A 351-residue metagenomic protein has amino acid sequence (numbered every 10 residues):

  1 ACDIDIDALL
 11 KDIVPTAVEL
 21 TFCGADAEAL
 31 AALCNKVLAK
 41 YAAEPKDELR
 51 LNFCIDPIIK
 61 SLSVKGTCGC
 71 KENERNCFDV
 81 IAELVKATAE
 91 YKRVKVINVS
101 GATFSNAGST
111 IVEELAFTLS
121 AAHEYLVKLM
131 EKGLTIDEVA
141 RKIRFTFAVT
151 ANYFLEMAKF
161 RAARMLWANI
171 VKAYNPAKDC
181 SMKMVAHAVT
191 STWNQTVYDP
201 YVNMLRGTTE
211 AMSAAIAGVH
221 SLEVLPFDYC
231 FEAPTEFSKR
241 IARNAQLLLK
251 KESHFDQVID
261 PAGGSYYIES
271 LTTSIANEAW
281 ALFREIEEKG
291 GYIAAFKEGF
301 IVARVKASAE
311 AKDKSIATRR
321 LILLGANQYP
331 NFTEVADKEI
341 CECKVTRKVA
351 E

Functional and structural regions predicted by a protein language model:
A1, A25-A27, I58-K60, A102-F104 (+8 more regions): Short, glycine-/Ser/Thr-/acidic-enriched flexible segments
A1-T150, K183-H187, S221, L225: Catalytic alpha/beta active-site cores
A42-A43, W167, A217, A245 (+2 more regions): Conserved, mostly hydrophobic/aromatic
V85, A89-L126, T208-A279: Mobile "lid/hinge" segments at catalytic clefts and subdomain interfaces of large enzymes
K95-V96, E131-K142, A173-M184, S221 (+2 more regions): Flexible, glycine/charged-enriched surface loops at secondary-structure junctions
S109-L115, T150-A162, S191-M204, E232-A242 (+2 more regions): Short glycine/threonine-rich loop-to-helix capping motif typified by GTGT followed within a few residues by an Asp-Pro
E124, M165, N169: ATP-dependent phospho-/nucleotidyl transfer catalytic cores
R240-E351: Catalytic-core signal marking the mid-to-C-terminal active-site face
